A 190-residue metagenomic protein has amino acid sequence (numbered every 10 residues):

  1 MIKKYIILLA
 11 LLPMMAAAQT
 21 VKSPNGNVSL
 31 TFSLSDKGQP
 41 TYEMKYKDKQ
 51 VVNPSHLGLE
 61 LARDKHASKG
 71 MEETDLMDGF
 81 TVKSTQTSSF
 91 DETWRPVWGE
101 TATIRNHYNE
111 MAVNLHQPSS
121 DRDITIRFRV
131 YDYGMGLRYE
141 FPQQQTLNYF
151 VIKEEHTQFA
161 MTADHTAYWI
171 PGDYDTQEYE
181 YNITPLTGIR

Functional and structural regions predicted by a protein language model:
I2-M15: Sec-dependent N-terminal signal peptides
T20-R190: N-terminal accessory beta-strand-rich subdomains and adjacent acidic, glycine-rich linkers that precede catalytic cores
